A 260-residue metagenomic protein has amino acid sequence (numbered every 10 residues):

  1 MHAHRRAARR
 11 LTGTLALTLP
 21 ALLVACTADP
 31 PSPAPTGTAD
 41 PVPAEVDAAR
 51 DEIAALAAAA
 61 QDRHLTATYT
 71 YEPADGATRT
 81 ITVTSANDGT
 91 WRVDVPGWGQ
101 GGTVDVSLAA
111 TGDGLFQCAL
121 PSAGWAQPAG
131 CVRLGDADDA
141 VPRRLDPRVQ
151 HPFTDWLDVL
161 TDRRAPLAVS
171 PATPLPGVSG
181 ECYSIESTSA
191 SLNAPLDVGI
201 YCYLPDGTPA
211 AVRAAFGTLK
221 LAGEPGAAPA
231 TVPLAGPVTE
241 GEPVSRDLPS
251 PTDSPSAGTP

Functional and structural regions predicted by a protein language model:
H2, T27-S32, R163-P166, S191 (+2 more regions): Non-transmembrane domains of secretory- and envelope-associated proteins
H2-T90, V238-P260: N-terminal leader/targeting segments and the immediate start of mature chains
T27, Q117-A119, G130-V132, E181-Y183 (+1 more regions): Sequence contexts marking disulfide-bonded cysteines in secreted/extracellular proteins
Q61-Y69, N87-D94, P176-E186, T208-A211: Short, hydrophobic/aromatic-rich segments at coil-to-beta transitions
T70-E72, D94-G99, C118-S122, S187 (+1 more regions): Beta-turn initiation residues at beta-strand->coil junctions
G76-I81, G101-D105, N193-I200, A215: Short, surface-exposed coil-to-beta transition loops
T84-H151: An acidic-aromatic
V141-R213, A257-G258: Extended beta-strand-rich segments in extracellular/periplasmic secretory proteins, especially within noncatalytic
